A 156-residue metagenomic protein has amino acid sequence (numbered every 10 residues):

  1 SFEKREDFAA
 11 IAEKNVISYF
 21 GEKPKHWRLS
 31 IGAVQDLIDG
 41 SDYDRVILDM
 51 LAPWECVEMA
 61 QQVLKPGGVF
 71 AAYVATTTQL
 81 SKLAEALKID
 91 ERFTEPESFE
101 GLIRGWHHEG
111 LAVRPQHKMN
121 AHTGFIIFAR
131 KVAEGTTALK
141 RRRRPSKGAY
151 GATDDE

Functional and structural regions predicted by a protein language model:
F2-P53: S-adenosyl-L-methionine
A10, E58, S81: Alpha-helical elements of the RecA-like P-loop NTPase motor core of helicases
W27, R45-M50, A72-Y73, K118 (+1 more regions): Glycine- and other small-residue-rich loops at beta-strand/loop junctions that grip anionic moieties
W54-V69, A84-K88: A short glycine-rich, Lys/Arg-flanked "PGG" loop and its adjoining helix->strand segment in the class I
G67-L80: ADP-ribose/adenylate-binding Rossmann-like module
E85-E156: SAM/dcSAM-binding transferase cores
